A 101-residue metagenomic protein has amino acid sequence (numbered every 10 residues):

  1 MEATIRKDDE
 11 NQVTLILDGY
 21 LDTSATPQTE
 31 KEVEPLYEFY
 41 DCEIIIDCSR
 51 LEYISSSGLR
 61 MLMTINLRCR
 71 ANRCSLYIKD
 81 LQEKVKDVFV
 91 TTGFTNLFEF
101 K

Functional and structural regions predicted by a protein language model:
M1-I16: Short beta-strand/loop segment at the start of cytosolic alpha/beta domains
Y20-L97: Amphipathic alpha-helical interaction surfaces in cytosolic regulatory modules
E99-K101: Short acidic-hydrophobic, aromatic-tinged amphipathic segments that line or gate anion-handling sites
